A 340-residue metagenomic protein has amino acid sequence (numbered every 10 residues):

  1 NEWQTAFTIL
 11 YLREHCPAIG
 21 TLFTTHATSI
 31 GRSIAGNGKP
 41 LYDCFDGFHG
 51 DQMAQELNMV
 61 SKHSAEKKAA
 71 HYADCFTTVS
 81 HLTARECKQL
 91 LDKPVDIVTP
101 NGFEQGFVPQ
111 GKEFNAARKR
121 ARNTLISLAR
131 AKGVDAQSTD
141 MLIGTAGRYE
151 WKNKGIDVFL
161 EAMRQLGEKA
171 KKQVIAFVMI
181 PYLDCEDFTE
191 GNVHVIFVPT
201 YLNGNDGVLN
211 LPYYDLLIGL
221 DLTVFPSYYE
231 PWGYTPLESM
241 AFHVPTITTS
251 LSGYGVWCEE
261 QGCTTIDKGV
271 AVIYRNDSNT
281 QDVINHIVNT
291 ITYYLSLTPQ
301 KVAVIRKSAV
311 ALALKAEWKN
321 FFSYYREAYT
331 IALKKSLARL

Functional and structural regions predicted by a protein language model:
N1-L340: Catalytic cores of nucleotide-sugar-dependent glycosyltransferases that transfer UDP/GDP/TDP-activated
